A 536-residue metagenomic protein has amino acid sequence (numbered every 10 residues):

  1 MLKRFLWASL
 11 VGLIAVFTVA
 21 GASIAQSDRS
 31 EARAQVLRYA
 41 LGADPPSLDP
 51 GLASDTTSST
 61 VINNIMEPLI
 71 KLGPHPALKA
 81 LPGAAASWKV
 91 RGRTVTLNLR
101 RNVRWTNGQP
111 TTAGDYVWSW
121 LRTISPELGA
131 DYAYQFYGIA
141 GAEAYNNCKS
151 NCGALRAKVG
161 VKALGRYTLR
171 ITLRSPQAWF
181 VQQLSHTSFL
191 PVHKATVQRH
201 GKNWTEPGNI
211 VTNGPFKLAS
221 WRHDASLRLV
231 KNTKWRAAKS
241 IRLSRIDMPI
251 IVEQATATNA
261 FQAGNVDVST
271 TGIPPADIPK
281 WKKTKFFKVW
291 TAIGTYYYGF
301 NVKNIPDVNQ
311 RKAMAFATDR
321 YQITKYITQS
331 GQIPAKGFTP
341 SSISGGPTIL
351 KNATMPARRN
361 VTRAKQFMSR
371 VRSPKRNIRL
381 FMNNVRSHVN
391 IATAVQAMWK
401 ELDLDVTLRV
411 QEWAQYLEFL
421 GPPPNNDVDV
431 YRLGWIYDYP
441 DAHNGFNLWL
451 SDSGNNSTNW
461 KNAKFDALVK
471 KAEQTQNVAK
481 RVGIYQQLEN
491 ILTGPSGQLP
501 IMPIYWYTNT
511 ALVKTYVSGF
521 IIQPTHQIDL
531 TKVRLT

Functional and structural regions predicted by a protein language model:
S30, N98, K162, K312 (+6 more regions): Extracytoplasmic/peripheral linker and loop segments enriched in polar/acidic and small residues with frequent Thr/Pro
A40-G92, L121, N209-T212: N-terminal lobe/hinge region of extracytoplasmic solute-binding protein
K89, N98, I124, L128-A195: Surface-exposed binding/hinge segments that line and control ligand-binding clefts or catalytic entry sites
R166, S175-R245: Gly/Pro-rich hinge or "lid" segments in bacterial periplasmic/extracellular proteins
F180-Q183, K303-S344, N390-I391, L492-P500: Periplasmic-binding protein-like
H186, G201-P207, T233-P279, D405: Ligand-site clamp/hinge motif
I333-R370, V385-N390: Structural transition elements
A511-T536: Long beta-strand-rich cores associated with HINT superfamily self-processing modules
